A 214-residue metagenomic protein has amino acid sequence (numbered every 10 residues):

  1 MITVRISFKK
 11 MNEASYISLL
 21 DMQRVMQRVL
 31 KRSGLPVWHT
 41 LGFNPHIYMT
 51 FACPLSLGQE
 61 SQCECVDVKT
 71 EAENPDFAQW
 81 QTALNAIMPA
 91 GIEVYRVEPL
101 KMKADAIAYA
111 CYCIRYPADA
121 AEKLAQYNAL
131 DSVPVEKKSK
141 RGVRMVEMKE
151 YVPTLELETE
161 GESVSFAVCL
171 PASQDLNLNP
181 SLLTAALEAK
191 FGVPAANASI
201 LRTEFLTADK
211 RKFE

Functional and structural regions predicted by a protein language model:
I2, A14-H39: N-terminal ordered "arm"
F8-K10, V68-N74, I114-D119, V168-A172: Short beta-strand-to-loop capping motifs
S15-L20, N74-A78, Q174-L178: Ordered, soluble secondary-structure elements with a strong preference for glycine-centered loop motifs and nearby
W38-V68, L100-K103: Short, charge-patterned binding micro-sites
S61-C113: Ordered, amphipathic secondary-structure segments that act as subunit-interaction surfaces in large macromolecular
A78-M88, K123-S132, L182-T184: Short amphipathic alpha-helices in soluble, non-transmembrane regions that often serve as interface/regulatory elements
A104-A120, V152-T154, T207-E214: Short, low-order "capping/linker" segments at domain edges
S132-E214: Core RNA-modification/binding signature centered on pseudouridine synthases
